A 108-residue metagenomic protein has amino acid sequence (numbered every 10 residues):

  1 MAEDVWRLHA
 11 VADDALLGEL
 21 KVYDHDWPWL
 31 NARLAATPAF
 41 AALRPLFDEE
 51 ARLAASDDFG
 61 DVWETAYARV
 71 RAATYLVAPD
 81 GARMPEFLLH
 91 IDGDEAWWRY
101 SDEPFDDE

Functional and structural regions predicted by a protein language model:
M1, H25-D26, E64-Y67, P85-G93: Short, surface-exposed loop and linker segments with low hydrophobicity and enrichment for Pro/Ser/Thr
M1-A2, H9, A68, L76-V77 (+2 more regions): Long, contiguous N-terminal structural blocks used for assembly/anchoring
M1-Y23: Short, charged/polar N-terminal "headpieces" of proteins
A15-L20, R69-A73, G81-L88: Short small/polar-residue motifs
L20-V22, S56, H90-I91: Intrinsically disordered, low-complexity regions enriched in Ser/Pro/Gly/Gln/His and often acidic
D24-A78: Acidic, aromatic-enriched beta-alpha/helix-loop junctions
A78-E108: C-terminal charged interaction modules
